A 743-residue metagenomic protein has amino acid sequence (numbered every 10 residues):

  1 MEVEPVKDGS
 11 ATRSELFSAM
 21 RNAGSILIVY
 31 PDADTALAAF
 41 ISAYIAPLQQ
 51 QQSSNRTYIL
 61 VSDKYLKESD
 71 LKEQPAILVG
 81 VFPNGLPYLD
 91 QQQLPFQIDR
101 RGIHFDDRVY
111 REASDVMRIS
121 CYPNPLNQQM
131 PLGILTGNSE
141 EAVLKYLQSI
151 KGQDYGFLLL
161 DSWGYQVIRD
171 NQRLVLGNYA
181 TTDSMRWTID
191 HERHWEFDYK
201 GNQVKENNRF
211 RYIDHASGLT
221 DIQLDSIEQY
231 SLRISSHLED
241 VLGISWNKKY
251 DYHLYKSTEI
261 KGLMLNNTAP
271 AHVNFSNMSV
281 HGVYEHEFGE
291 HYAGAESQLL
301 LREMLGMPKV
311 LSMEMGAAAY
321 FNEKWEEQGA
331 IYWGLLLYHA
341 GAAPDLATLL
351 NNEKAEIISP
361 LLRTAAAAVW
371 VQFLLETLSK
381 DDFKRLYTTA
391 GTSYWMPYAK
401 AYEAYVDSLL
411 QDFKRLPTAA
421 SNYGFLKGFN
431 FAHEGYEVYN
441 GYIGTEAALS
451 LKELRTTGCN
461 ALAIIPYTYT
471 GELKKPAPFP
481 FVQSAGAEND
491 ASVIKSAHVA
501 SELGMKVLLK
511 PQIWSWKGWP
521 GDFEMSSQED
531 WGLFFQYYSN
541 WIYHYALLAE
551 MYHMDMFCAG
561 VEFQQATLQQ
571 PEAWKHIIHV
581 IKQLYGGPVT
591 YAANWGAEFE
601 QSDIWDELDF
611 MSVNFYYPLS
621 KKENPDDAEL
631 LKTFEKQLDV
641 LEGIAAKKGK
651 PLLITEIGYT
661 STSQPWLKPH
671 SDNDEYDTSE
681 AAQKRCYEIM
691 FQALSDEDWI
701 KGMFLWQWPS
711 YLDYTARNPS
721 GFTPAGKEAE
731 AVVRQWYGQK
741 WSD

Functional and structural regions predicted by a protein language model:
M1-K200: Solvent-exposed alpha-helical segments and adjacent loops that form catalytic or protein-interaction surfaces
L37-T57, S217-H253: Zn2+-dependent metallopeptidase catalytic core
L238, A342-A399, T662: Active-site-proximal alpha-helical
T268-Y338: Zinc-dependent metallopeptidase catalytic helix centered on the HExxH motif and its immediate flanking segment
D407-F425, Y442, P669-D672, A682-Y687 (+1 more regions): Aromatic-rich peripheral "rim/lid" segments of glycoside hydrolase catalytic domains that contact and position glycan
K427, T457-A477, E488-T567, Q664 (+1 more regions): Substrate-binding cleft and catalytic face of glycoside hydrolase catalytic domains, especially the flexible beta-alpha
Y439-R455, F535-L548, N594-I604, K684-L694: Short, acidic/polar
A487-K506, K510, E572, H576-T590 (+4 more regions): Glycoside hydrolase catalytic-domain groove-lining segments
